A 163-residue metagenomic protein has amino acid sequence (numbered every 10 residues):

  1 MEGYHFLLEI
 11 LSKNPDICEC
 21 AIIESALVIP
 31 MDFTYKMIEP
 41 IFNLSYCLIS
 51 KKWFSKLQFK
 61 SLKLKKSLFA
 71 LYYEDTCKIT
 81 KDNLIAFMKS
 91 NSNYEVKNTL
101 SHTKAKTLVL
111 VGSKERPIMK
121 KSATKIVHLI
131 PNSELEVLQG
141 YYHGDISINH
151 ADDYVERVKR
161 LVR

Functional and structural regions predicted by a protein language model:
M1-E9: Glycine-rich nucleophile elbow surrounding the catalytic serine of serine-hydrolase chemistry
L8-L48: Flexible "cap/lid" loop of the alpha/beta hydrolase fold
S12-D16, K125-H128, R160: Short, well-ordered alpha-helices that flank and scaffold nucleotide-derived cofactor binding pockets
D32-T34, L48-S101: Conserved alpha/beta-hydrolase catalytic His-Asp/Glu region
T103, V109-V111: Short beta-strand/loop motif that positions the catalytic acidic residue of the alpha/beta-hydrolase fold
A105, M119-H128: Short alpha-helix in the alpha/beta-hydrolase fold that links the catalytic acid
K114-I118, G144: Acidic catalytic loop of the alpha/beta-hydrolase fold
S133-R163: Catalytic active-site module of serine/aspartate enzymes centered on a nucleophile-bearing elbow/loop
